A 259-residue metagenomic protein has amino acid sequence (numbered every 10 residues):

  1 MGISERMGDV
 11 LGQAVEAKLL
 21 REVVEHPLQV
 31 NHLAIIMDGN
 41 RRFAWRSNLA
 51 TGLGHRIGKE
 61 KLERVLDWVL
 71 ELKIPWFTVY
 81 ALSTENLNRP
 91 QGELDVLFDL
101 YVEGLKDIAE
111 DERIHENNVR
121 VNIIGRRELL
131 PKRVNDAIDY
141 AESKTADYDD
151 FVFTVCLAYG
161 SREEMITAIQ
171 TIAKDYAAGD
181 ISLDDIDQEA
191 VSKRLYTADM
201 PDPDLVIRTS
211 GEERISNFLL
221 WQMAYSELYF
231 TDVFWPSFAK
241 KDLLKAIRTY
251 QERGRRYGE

Functional and structural regions predicted by a protein language model:
M1-E259: Flexible, compositionally biased loop and terminal segments
